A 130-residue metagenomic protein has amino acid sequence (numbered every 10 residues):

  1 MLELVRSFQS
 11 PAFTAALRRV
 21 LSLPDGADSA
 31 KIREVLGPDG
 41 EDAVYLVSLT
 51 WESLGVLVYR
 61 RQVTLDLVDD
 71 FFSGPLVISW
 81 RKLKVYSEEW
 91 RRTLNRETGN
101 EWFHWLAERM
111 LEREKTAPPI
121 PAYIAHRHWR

Functional and structural regions predicted by a protein language model:
M1-R130: Amphipathic alpha-helical "stem/stalk" segments
